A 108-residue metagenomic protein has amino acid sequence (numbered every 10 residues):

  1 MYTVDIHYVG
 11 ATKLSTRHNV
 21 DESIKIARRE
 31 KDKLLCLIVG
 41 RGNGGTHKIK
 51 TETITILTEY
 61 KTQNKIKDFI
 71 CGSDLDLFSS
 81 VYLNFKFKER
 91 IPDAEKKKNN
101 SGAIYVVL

Functional and structural regions predicted by a protein language model:
M1-L108: Long, charged, low-complexity intrinsically disordered regions
